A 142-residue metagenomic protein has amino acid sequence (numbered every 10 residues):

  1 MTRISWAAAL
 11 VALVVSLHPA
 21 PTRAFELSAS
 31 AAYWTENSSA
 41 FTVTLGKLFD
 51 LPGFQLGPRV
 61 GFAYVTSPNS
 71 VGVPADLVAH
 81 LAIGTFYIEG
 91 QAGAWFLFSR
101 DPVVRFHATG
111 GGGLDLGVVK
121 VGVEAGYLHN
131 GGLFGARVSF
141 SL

Functional and structural regions predicted by a protein language model:
M1-E26: Cleavable N-terminal export/targeting peptides
A20-G72: Short glycine/proline- and aromatic-enriched beta-strand/turn motifs that initiate or cap beta-hairpins
L27-A31, P58-V60, A75, I88-A92 (+2 more regions): Membrane-embedded beta-strand positions of outer-membrane beta-barrel proteins
S28, G112-G117, G131-L142: Outer-membrane beta-barrel "beta-signal"
S30-W34, G61-V65, H80-A82, Q91-S99 (+1 more regions): Short glycine-rich beta-strand segments
W34, L48-D50, A82, Y127-N130: Short polar/acidic secondary-structure junctions
N37-V43, F54, N69-A75, F86 (+4 more regions): Residues that define the transmembrane beta-barrel architecture of outer-membrane proteins
L45-G53, V78-T85, L116-V118, F140-L142: Outer-membrane beta-barrel proteins
